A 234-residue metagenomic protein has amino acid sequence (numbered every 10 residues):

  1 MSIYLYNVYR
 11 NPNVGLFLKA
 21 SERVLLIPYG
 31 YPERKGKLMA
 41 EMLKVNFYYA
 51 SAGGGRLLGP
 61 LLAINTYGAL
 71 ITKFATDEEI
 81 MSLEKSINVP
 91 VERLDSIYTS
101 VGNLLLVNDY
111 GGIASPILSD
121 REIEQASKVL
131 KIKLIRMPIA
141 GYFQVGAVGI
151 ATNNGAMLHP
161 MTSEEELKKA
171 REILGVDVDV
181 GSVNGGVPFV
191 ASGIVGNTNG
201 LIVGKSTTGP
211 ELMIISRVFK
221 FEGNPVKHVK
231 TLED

Functional and structural regions predicted by a protein language model:
M1-D234: The feature marks the mature, well-folded catalytic cores of soluble enzymes
